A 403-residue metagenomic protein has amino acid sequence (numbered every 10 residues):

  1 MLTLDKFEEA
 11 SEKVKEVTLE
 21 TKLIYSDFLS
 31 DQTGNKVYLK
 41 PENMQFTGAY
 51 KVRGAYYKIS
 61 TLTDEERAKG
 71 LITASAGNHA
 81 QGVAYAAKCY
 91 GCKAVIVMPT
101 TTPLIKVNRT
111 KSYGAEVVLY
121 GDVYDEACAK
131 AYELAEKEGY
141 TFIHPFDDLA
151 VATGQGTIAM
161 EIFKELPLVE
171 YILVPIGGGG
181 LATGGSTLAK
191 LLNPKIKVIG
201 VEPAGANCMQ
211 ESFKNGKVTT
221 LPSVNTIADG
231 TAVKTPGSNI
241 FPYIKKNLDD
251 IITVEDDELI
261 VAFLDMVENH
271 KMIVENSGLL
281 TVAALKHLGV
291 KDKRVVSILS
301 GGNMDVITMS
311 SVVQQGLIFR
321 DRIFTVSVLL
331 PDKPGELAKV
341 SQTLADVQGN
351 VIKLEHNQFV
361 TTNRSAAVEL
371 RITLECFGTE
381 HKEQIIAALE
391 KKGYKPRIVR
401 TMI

Functional and structural regions predicted by a protein language model:
M1-I403: PLP-dependent amino-acid enzyme catalytic core
